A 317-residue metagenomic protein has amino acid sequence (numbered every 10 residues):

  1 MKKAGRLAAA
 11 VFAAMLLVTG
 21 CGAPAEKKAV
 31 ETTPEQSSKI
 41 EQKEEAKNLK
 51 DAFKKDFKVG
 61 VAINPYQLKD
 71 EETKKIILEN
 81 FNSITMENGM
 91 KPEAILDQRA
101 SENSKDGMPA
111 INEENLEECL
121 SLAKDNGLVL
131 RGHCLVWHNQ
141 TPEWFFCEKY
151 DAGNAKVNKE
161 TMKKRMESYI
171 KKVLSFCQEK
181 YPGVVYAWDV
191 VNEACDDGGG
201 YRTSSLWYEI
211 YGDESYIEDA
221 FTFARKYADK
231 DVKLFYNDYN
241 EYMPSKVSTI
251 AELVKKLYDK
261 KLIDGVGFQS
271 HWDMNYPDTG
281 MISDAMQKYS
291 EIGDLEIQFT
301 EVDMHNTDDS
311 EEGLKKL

Functional and structural regions predicted by a protein language model:
M1-A8: Bacterial N-terminal signal peptides that target proteins for export
L17-G20: C-terminal motif of bacterial Sec signal peptides marking the signal peptidase cleavage site
G22-P24: Bacterial signal peptide processing site
K39-G89: Boundary/entry segment of secreted carbohydrate-active catalytic domains
A62-E72, E93-S101, G107-E114, C195-G200 (+3 more regions): Acidic-and-aromatic substrate-binding clefts and catalytic sites of carbohydrate-active enzymes
I63-N80, M166-F176, P244-L257, I282 (+1 more regions): Short, acidic/polar
E79-D97, E114-F235, Y239-E241, N306: Substrate-binding cleft and catalytic face of glycoside hydrolase catalytic domains, especially the flexible beta-alpha
V232-Y242, F268-M274, Y289-L317: Active-site clefts of carbohydrate-active enzymes
